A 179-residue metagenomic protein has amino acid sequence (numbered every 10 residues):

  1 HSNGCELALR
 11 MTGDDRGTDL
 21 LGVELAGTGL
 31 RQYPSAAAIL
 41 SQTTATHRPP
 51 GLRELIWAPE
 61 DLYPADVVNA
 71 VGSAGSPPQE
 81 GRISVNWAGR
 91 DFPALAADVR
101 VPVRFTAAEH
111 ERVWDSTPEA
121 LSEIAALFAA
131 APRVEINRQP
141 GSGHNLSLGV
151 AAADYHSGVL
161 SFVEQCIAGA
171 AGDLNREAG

Functional and structural regions predicted by a protein language model:
S2, G29, E109-H110: Residue-level signal for short, function-critical loop segments
N3-V23: Conserved hydrolase catalytic core segment
G17, L95-R100, L127-A131: Short, conserved loop/helix-junction motifs that constitute active-site signature segments in enzyme catalytic cores
E24-Y33: Active-site nucleophile loop of the alpha/beta-hydrolase fold
P77-L95: Active-site nucleophile elbow and catalytic-triad environment of alpha/beta-hydrolase enzymes
V99, F105-A107: Short beta-strand/loop motif that positions the catalytic acidic residue of the alpha/beta-hydrolase fold
E109-E135, S142: Conserved loop-alpha-helix segment in the C-terminal half of the alpha/beta-hydrolase fold that carries the catalytic
N137-G179: Catalytic active-site module of serine/aspartate enzymes centered on a nucleophile-bearing elbow/loop
